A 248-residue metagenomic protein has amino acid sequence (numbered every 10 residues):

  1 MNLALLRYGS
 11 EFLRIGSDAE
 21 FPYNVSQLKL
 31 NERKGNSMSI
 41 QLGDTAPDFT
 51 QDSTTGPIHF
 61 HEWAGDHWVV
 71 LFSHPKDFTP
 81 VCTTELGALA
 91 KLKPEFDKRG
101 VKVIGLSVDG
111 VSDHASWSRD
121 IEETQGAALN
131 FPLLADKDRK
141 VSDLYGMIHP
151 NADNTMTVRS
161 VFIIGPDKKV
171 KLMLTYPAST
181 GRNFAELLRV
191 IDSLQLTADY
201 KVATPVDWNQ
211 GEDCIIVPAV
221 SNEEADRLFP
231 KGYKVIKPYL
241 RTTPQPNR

Functional and structural regions predicted by a protein language model:
M1-S37: N-terminal amphipathic/basic-hydrophobic helices that include classical n-h-c signal peptides and signal-anchor
V25, L30-R248: Chalcogenol-based redox active-site neighborhoods
